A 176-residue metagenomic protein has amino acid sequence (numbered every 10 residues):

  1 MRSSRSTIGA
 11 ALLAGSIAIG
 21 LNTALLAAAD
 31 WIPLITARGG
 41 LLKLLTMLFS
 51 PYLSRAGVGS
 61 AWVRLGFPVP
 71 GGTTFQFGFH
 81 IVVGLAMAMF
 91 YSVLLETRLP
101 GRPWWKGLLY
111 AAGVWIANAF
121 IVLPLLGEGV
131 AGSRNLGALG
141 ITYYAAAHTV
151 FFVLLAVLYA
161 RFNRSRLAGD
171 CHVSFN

Functional and structural regions predicted by a protein language model:
M1-R5, N163-N176: Short, charged juxtamembrane terminal tails flanking transmembrane helices
R2-R38: N-terminal signal-anchor transmembrane alpha helix
I8-S16, T74-G78, V82, W104-L109 (+1 more regions): Hydrophobic alpha-helical transmembrane segments
A14-L26, V83, M87, Y91 (+7 more regions): Alpha-helical transmembrane segments of multipass membrane proteins
W31, I35-P70: Extracytosolic (periplasmic/ER-lumenal) interhelical loops and adjacent juxtamembrane/interface segments of multi-pass
T73-S92, E96: Hydrophobic alpha-helical transmembrane segments
L95-A117: Internal alpha-helical transmembrane segments of multi-pass membrane proteins
W115-D170: Alpha-helical transmembrane segments of multi-pass integral membrane proteins, characterized by long hydrophobic
